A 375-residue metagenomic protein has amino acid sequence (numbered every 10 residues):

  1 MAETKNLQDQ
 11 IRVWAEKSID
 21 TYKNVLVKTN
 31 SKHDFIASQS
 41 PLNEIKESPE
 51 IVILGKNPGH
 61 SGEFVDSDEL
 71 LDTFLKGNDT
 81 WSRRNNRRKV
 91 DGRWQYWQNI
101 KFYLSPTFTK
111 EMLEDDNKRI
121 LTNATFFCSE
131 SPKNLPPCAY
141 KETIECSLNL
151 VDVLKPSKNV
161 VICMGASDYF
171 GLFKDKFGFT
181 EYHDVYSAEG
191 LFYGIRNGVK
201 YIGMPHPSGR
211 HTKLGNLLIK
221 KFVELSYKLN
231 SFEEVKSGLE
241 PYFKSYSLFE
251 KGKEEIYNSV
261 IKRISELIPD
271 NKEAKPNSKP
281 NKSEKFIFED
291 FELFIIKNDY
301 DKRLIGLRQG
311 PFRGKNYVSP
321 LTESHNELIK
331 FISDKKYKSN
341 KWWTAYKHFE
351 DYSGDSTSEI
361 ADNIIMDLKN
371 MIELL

Functional and structural regions predicted by a protein language model:
M1-G92, T143-C146, L150, G190-I195: Active-site and ligand/interface coordination hotspots across diverse enzymes and nucleic-acid-associated assemblies
A2-L26, L135-L148, F170-G252, A345 (+1 more regions): C-terminal capping/extension of enzyme domains
P49-I51, L113-R119, Y193-I202, E292: Beta-strand-turn-beta hairpins that frame and shape the catalytic cleft of phosphate-ester-processing enzymes
N57-S61, T125-S129, A166-F170, H206-R210 (+1 more regions): Short, solvent-exposed loop/turn segments at secondary-structure junctions
F74-F108, M112-D115, L121, F126: Low-complexity, serine/threonine/proline-enriched polar segments
N117-C146: Charged, often glycine-rich, active-site loop that binds/positions anionic groups
S147-S167: Proline-aspartate-enriched helix->loop->beta-strand connector
S245-D351: Polyanion-binding interface signature
